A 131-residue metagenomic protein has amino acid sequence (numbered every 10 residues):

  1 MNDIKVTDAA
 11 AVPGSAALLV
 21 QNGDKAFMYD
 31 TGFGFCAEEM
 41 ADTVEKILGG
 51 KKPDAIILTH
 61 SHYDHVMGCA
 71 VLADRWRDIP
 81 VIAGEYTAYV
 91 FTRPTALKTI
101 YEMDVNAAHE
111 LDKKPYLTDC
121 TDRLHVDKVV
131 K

Functional and structural regions predicted by a protein language model:
M1-K51: Conserved beta-strand hairpin/beta-sheet module of binuclear metal-dependent hydrolase folds, prominently
E45-V130: Active-site HxH/HxHxD metal-binding segment of metal-dependent hydrolases
